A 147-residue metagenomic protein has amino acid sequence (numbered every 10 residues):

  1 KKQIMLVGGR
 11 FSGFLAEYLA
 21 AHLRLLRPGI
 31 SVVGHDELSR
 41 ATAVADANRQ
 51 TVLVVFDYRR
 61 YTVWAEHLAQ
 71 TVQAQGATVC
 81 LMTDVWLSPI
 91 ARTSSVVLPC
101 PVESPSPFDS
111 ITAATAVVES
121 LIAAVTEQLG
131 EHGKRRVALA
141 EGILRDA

Functional and structural regions predicted by a protein language model:
K1-K2, K134: Context-gated lysine
K2-A116, A123-E127: Glycine-rich phosphate-binding loops that contact phosphosugars or nucleotide phosphates
Q128-A147: Internal, active-site/partner-interface "lid" segment
